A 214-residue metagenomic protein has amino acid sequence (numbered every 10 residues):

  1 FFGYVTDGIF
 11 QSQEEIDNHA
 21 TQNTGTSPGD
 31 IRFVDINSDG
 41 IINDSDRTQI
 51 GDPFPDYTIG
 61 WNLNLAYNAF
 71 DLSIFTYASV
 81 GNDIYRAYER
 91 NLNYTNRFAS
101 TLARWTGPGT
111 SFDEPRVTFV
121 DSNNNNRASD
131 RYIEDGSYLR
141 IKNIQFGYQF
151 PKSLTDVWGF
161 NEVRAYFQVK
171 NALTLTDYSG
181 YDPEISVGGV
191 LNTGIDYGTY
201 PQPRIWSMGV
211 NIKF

Functional and structural regions predicted by a protein language model:
F1-I16, L102-R104, E114, N126 (+1 more regions): C-terminal beta-signal and terminal closure region of outer-membrane beta-barrel proteins
G3, G8-P28, S79-R164, Q168-K170: Extracytoplasmic gating/loop element in the C-terminal half of outer-membrane beta-barrel translocons and assembly
I31-D56, A87-N91, F98, V117-Q145 (+1 more regions): Outer-membrane beta-barrel domain signature, especially the mid-to-C-terminal portions of large Gram-negative OMP
Y57-I59, N68-F70, S137, G159-V163 (+1 more regions): Outer-envelope beta-barrel architecture signal
G60-N62, N143-G147, S207-G209: Membrane-embedded beta-strand positions in outer-membrane beta-barrel channels/transporters
A66, Y77-S79, Q168-A172, K213: Outer-membrane beta-barrel pore domains and translocons
A69-S73, S153-L154: Repeated loop/turn-to-beta-strand initiation elements of outer-membrane beta-barrel proteins
I74, A165-F167, V210: Membrane-embedded beta-strand positions of outer-membrane beta-barrel proteins
